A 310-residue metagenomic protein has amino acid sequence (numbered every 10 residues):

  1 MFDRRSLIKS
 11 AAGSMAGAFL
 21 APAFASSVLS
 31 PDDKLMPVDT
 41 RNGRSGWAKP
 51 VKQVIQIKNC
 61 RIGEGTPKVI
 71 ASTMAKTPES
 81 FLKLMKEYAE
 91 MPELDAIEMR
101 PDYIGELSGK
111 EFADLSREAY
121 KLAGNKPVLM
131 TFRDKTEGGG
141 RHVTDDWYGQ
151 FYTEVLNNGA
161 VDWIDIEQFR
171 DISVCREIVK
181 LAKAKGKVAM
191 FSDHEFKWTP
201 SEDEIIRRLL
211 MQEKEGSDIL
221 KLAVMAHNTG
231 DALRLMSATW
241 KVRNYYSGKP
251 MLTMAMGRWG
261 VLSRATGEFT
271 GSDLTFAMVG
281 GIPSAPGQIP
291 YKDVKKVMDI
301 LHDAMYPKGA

Functional and structural regions predicted by a protein language model:
M1, P22-N59: C-terminal segment of N-terminal export signals and the immediately downstream linker at the start of the mature
S6-L29: N-terminal export signals
G43-A48, P67-E79: N-terminal glycine-rich anion-binding loop in soluble enzyme alpha/beta folds
I57-T73, M130-G139, A182-E195: N-terminal small/glycine-rich loop or linker at the start of catalytic domains across soluble metabolic enzymes
G65-P67, E93-D95, G124-K126, A160-D162 (+3 more regions): Short, well-ordered coil/turn segments that N-cap beta-strands
S72-A89, A96-M99, Y103-E177: Active-site beta->alpha loop and helix N-cap motifs at the rims of alpha/beta catalytic domains
E87-M91, E118, E154, L181 (+2 more regions): A generic secondary-structure signal
Q168-I178, A184-G309: Catalytic alpha/beta core domains of metabolic enzymes, predominantly
